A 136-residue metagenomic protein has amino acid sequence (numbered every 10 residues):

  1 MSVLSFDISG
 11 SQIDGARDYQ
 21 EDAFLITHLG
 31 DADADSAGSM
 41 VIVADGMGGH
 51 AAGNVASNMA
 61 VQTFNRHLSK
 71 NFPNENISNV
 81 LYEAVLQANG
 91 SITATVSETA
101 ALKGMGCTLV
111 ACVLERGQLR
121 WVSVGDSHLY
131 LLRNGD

Functional and structural regions predicted by a protein language model:
M1-D136: PP2C/PPM-type serine/threonine phosphatase catalytic domain
